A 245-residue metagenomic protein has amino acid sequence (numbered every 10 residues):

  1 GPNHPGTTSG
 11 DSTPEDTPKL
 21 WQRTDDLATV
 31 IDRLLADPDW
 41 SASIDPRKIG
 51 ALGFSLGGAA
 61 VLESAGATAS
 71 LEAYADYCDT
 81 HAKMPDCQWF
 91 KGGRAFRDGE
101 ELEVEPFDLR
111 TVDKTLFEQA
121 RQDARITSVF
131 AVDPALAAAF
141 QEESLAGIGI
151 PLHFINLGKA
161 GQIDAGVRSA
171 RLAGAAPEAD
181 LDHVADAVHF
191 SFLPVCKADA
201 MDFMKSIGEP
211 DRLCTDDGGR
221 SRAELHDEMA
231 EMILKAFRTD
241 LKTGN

Functional and structural regions predicted by a protein language model:
G1-S9: Conserved alpha/beta-hydrolase
D16-A42, P46, E63, A73-R121: Alpha/beta-hydrolase active-site loop
A51-G53, V132: Short beta-strand immediately N-terminal to the catalytic nucleophile in serine-hydrolase-like folds
G53-G57, V61: Gly/Ala-rich beta-loop-alpha elbow adjacent to hydrolase catalytic centers
F140, G161-R168, F192: Conserved alpha/beta-hydrolase "acid-adjacent" motif
I148, F154-N156: Short beta-strand/loop motif that positions the catalytic acidic residue of the alpha/beta-hydrolase fold
R168-A179, M201: Conserved loop-alpha-helix segment in the C-terminal half of the alpha/beta-hydrolase fold that carries the catalytic
V184-A187, V195-N245: Catalytic active-site module of serine/aspartate enzymes centered on a nucleophile-bearing elbow/loop
